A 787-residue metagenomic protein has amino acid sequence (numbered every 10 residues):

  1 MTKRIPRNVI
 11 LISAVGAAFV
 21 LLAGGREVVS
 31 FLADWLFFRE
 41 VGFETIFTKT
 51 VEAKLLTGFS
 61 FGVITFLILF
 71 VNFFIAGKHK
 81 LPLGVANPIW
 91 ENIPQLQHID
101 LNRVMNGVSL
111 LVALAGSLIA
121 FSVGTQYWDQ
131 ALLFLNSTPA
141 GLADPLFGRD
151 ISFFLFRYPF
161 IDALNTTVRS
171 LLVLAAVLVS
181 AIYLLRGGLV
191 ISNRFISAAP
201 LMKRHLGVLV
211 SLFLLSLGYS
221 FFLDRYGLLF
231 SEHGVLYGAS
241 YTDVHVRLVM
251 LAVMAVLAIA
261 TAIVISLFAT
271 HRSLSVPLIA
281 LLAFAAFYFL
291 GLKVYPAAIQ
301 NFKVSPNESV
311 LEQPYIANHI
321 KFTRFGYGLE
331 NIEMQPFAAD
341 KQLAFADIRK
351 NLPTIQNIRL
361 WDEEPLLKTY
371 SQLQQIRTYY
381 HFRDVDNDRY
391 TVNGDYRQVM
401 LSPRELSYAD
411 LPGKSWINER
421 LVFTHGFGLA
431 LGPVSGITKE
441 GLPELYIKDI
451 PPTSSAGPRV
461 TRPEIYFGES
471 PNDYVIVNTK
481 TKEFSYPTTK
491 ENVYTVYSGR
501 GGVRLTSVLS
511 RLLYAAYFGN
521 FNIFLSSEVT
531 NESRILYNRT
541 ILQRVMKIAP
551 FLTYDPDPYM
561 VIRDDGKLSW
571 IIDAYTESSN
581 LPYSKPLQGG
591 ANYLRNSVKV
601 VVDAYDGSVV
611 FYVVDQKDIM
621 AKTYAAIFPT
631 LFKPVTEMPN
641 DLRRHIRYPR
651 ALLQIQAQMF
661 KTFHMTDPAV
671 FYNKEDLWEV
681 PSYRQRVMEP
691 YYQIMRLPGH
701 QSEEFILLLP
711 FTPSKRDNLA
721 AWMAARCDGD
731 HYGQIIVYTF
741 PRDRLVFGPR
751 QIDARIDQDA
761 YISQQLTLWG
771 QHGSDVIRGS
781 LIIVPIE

Functional and structural regions predicted by a protein language model:
R4, N8, A14-A17, L21-E787: Soluble extracytoplasmic regions of secretory-pathway and membrane proteins
